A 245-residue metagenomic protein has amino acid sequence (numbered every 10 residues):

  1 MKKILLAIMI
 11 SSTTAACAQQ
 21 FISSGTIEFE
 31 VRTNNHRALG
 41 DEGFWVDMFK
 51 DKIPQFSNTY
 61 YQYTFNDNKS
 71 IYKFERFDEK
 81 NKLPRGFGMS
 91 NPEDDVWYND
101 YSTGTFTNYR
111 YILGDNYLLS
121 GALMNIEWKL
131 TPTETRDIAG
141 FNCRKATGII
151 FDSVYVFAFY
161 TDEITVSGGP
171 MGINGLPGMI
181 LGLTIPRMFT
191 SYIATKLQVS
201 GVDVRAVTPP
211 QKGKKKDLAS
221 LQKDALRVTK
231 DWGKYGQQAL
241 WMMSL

Functional and structural regions predicted by a protein language model:
I4-T13: Sec-dependent N-terminal signal peptides
T14-A18: Sec/Tat signal peptide C-region and signal peptidase I cleavage site
Q20-L245: Extended soluble regions of mature proteins
